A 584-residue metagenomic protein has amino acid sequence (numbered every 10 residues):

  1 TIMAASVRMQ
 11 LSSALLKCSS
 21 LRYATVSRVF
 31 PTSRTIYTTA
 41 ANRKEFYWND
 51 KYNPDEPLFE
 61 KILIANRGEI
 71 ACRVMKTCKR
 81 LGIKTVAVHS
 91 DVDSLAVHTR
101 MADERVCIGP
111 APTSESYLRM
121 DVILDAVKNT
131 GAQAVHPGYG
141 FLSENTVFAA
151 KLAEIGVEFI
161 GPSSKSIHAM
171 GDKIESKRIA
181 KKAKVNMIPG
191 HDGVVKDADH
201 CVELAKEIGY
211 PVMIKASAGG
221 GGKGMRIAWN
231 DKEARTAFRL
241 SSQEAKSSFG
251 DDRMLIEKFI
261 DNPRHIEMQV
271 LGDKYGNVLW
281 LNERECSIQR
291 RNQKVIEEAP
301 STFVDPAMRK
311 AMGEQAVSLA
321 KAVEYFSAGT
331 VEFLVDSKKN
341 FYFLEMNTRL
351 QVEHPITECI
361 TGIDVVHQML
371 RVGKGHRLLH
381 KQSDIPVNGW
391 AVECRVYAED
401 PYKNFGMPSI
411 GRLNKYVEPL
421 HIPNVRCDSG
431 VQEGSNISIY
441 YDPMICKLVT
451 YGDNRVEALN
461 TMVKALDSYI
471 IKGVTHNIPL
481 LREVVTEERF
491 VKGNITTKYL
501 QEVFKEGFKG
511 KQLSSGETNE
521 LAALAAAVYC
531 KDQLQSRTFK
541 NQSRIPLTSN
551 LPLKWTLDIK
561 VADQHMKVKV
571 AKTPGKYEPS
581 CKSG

Functional and structural regions predicted by a protein language model:
A4-V331, V335-H354, I360: N-terminal beta-alpha lobe that positions the nucleotide/phosphoryl donor in ATP/NTP-coupled carboxylate activation
A316, P355-S583: Catalytic cores of soluble metabolic enzymes centered on carboxylation/carboxyl-transfer
